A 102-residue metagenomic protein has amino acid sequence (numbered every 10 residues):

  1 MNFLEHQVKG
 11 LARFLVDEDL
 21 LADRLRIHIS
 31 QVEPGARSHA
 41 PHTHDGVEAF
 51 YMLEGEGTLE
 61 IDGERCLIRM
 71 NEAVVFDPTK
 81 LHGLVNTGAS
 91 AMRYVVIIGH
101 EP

Functional and structural regions predicted by a protein language model:
M1-L25, A40: A short, N-terminal "cap"/entry segment at the start of jelly-roll beta-barrel domains of the cupin/DSBH fold
I29, A49, A89-P102: A short hydrophobic beta-strand segment most commonly corresponding to one strand of the jelly-roll/cupin
Q31-V32, T43-L59: Short, conserved beta-strand element in jelly-roll/cupin
G35-P41: Catalytic core of non-heme Fe(II) oxygenases with the double-stranded beta-helix
A40, L59-E60, F76, H82-G88: Short beta-strand His + acidic residue motifs that chelate non-heme Fe in jelly-roll/DSBH and cupin folds
D45-G46, E64, K80-L81, S90: A generic "binding-loop/recognition-motif" signal
G63-P78: Short acidic-glycine-tyrosine-enriched beta hairpin
